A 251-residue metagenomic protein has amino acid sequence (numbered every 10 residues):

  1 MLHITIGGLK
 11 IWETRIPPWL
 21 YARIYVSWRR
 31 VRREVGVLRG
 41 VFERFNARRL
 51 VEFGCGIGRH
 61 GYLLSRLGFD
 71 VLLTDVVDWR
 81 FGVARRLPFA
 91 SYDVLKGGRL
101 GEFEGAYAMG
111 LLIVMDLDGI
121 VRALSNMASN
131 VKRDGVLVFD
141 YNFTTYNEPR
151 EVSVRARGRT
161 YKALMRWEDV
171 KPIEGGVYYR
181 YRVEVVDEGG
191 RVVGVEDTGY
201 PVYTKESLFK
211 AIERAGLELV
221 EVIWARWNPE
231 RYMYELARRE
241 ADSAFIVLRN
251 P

Functional and structural regions predicted by a protein language model:
M1-F45: Conserved class I S-adenosyl-L-methionine
A47-G56: Conserved class I S-adenosyl-L-methionine
I57-K96: Class I SAM-dependent methyltransferase SAM/SAH-binding core
G98-A106: A short acidic, Gly/Pro-enriched loop at the edge of an enzyme's catalytic core that lines a small-molecule cofactor
A108-L111: A short beta-strand submotif of the Rossmann-like class I SAM-dependent methyltransferase core that lines
V121-R133: A short glycine-rich, Lys/Arg-flanked "PGG" loop and its adjoining helix->strand segment in the class I
V138-K210: SAM-dependent methyltransferase
K205-P251: C-terminal lobe and adjacent flexible extensions of AdoMet/dcAdoMet transferase-like proteins
